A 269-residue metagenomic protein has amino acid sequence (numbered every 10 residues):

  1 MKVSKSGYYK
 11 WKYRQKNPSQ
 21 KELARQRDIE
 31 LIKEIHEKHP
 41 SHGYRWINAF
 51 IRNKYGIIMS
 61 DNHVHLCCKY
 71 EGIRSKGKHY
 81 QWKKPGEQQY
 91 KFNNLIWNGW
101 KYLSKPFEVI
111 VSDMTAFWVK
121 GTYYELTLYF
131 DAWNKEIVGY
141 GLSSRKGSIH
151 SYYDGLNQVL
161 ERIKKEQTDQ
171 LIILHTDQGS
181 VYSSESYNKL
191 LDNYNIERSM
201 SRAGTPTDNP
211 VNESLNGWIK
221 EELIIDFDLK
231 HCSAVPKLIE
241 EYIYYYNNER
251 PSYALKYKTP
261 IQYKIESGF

Functional and structural regions predicted by a protein language model:
M1, Y8, I32, I47 (+12 more regions): Mobile genetic element proteins and their domesticated derivatives, centered on retroelements and DNA transposons
V3-G7, S151, S186, N193 (+3 more regions): Generic alpha-helical secondary structure signal
K5, Y9-K105, T205, T259-S267: Basic, flexible linker segments flanking DNA-binding modules in nucleic acid-interacting mobile-element proteins
E87, T176-Q178, S184-E185, R198-K220 (+2 more regions): RNase H-like two-metal-ion nuclease catalytic core shared by retroviral integrases and related mobile-element nucleases
G99-V138, R145-I149: An active-site-proximal beta-strand-loop segment
G141-Q167: Active-site beta-loop-alpha junctions of metal-dependent nucleic acid enzymes, especially the RNase H-like/DDE
K165-S183: Cysteine/selenocysteine-centered motifs that mediate thiol-based redox chemistry or coordinate metal-sulfur cofactors
E185, D192-I196, E221-F269: C-terminal domain-tail junction helix/linker
